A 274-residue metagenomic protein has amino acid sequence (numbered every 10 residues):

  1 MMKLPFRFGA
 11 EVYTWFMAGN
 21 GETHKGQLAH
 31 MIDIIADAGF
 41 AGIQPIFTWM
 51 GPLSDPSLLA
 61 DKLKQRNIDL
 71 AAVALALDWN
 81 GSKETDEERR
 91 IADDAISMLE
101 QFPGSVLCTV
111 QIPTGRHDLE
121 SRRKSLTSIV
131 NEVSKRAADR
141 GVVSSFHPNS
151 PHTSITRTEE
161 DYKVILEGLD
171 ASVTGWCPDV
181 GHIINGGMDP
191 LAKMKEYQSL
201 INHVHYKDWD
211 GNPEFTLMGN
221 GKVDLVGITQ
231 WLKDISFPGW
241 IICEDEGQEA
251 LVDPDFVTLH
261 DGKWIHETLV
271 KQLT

Functional and structural regions predicted by a protein language model:
M1-G39, K64, S97, P103-G104 (+3 more regions): Histidine-acidic metal/acid-base catalytic patches
A10-T14, P45-T48, A72-W79, T109-Q111 (+4 more regions): A cross-domain feature marking catalytic cores of carbohydrate-active enzymes and several ubiquitous metabolic/repair
G19-H24, P45-S57, D78-E88, G115-D118 (+4 more regions): Acidic-and-aromatic substrate-binding clefts and catalytic sites of carbohydrate-active enzymes
P52-N67, A72-A74: Aromatic-lined substrate-binding rim segments of carbohydrate-active enzymes
Q65-D69, G81-W176, N185: Active-site acidic/histidine proton-transfer and metal-coordination neighborhood in alpha/beta enzyme cores
